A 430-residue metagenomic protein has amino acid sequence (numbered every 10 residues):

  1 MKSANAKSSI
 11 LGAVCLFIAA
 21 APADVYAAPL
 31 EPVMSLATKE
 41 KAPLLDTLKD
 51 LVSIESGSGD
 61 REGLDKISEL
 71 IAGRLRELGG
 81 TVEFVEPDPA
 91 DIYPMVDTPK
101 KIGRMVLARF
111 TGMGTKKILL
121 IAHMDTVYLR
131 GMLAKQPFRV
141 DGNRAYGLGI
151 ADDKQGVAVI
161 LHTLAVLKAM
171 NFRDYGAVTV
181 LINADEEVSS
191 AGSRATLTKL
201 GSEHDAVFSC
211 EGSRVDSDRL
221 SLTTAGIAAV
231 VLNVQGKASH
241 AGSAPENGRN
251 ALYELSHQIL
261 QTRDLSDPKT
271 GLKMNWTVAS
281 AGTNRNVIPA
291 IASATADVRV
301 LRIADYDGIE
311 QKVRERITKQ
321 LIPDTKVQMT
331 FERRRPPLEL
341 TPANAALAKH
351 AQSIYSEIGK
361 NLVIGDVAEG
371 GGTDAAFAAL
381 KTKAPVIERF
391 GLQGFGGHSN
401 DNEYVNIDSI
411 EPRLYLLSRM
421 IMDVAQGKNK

Functional and structural regions predicted by a protein language model:
M1-G12: Bacterial N-terminal signal peptides that target proteins for export
A13-V14, V25: Cleavable N-terminal signal peptides
A19-P22: N-terminal signal peptide c-region/cleavage motif recognized by signal peptidases
A28-L148, A169: Acidic/His- and Gly-rich active-site-bordering loop/insert found across diverse amide/peptide-bond hydrolases
A28-P32, S56, G73-G79, G212-S217 (+2 more regions): Metal-dependent amide/peptide-bond hydrolase catalytic core, centered on the "pita-bread" metallohydrolase fold
G114-I118, A134, G142, D174-V178 (+3 more regions): Short coil/turn connectors at secondary-structure junctions
D125-D141, F208, S221-N233, S353: Acidic-glycine-rich active-site phosphate/pyrophosphate-binding loop
A145-I227, D267, A425, N429-K430: Acidic/histidine-rich catalytic neighborhood of metal-dependent amide-processing enzymes
